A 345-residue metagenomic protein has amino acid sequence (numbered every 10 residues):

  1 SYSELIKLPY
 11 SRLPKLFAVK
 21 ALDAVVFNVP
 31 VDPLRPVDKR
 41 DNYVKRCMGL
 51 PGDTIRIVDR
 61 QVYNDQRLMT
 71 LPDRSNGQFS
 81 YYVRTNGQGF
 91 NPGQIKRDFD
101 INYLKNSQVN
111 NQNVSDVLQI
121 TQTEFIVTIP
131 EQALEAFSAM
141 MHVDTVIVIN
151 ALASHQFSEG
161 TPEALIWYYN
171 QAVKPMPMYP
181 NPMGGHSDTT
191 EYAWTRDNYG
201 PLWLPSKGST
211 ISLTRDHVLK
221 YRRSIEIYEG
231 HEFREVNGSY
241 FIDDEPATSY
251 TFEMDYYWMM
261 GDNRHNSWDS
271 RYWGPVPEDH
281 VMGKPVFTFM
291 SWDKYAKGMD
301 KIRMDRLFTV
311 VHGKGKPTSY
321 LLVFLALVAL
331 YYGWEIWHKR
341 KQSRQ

Functional and structural regions predicted by a protein language model:
S1-Q345: Extended hydrophobic leader/signal-anchor segments used for secretion and membrane insertion
